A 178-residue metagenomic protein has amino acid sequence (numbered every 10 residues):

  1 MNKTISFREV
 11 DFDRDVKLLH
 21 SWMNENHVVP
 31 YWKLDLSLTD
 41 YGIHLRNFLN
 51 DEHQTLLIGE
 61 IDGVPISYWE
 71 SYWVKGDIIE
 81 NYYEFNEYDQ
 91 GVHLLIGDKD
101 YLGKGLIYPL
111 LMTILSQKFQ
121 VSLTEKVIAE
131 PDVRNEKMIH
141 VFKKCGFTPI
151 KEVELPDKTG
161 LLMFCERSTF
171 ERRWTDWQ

Functional and structural regions predicted by a protein language model:
M1-D13, E171-Q178: Conserved N-terminal entry element of GNAT/NAT acetyltransferase domains
D13-H20, G42: An amphipathic alpha-helix signature
S21-D35: Helix-loop element at the rim of GNAT/NAT acetyltransferase active sites that forms part of the acceptor-substrate
R46-G91, L95-K99: Acetyl-CoA-dependent GNAT
Y88, L155-Q178: C-terminal "cap" of GNAT-fold acetyltransferases
G103-Q117, H140, K144: Conserved acetyl-CoA-binding loop-helix of GNAT-fold acetyltransferases
Q120-P131: Conserved GNAT acetyl-CoA-binding A-motif
V133-K151: Conserved active-site alpha-helix within GNAT-family acetyltransferase domains
